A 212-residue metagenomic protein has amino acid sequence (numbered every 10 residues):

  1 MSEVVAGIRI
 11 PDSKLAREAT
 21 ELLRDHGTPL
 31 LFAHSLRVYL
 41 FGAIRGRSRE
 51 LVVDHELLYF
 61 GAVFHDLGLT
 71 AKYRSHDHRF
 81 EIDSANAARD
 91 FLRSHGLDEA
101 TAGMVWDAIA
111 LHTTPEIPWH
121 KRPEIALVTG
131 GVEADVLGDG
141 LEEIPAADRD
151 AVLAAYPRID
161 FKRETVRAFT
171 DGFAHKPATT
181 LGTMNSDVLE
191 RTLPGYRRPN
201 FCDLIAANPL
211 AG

Functional and structural regions predicted by a protein language model:
S2-T20: Short alpha-helical hairpin
E3-A6, H26-L51, L97, T114-G212: Divalent metal-dependent phosphate-bond-processing catalytic cores, especially two-metal-ion Mg2+/Mn2+ enzymes that act
A16-H34, L67-K72: Active-site flanking loop/helix segments enriched in acidic
A33, V53-L57, R79, D83 (+2 more regions): Alpha-helix N-cap and coil->helix boundary residues
V38-L40, R79-S94: An active-site-proximal "capping" alpha-helix that borders the catalytic cofactor pocket
E56-R74, S84, A88, W106-P115: His-Asp-centered metal-binding catalytic motifs of divalent-metal-dependent phosphohydrolases/nucleases
A71-R79, G96-L97: Short coil/turn segments at secondary-structure boundaries
R89, R93-V105, P118, R122: Internal catalytic or translocation cores that form aromatic/hydrophobic pockets or channels for amphipathic metabolites
